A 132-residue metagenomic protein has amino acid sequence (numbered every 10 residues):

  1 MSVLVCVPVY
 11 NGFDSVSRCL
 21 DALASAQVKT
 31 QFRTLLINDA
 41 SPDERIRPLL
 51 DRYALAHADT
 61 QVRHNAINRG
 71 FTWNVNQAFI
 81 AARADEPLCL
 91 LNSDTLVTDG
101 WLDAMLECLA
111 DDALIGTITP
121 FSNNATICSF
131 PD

Functional and structural regions predicted by a protein language model:
S2-L4, R33: Cell-envelope/extracellular polymer assembly enzymes that use nucleotide-activated donors
V7-R18, A40: Active-site beta-to-alpha loop of glycosyltransferases that engages the nucleotide-sugar donor
L20-D21, R47, N76, A84 (+1 more regions): Short alpha-helix within the catalytic core of nucleotide-sugar-dependent glycosyltransferases
D21-Q31: Short, acidic, metal-binding catalytic loop of nucleotide-sugar glycosyltransferases
N38-R47: A conserved acidic beta->alpha catalytic loop
N65-R83: Glycine-rich, basic loop-to-helix element that forms the pyrophosphate-binding segment of sugar-nucleotide handling
D85-L96: Short beta-strand-to-loop acidic/aromatic patch adjacent to the donor-nucleotide binding site
L96-D132: Conserved donor NDP-sugar-binding/catalytic core segment of glycosyltransferases
